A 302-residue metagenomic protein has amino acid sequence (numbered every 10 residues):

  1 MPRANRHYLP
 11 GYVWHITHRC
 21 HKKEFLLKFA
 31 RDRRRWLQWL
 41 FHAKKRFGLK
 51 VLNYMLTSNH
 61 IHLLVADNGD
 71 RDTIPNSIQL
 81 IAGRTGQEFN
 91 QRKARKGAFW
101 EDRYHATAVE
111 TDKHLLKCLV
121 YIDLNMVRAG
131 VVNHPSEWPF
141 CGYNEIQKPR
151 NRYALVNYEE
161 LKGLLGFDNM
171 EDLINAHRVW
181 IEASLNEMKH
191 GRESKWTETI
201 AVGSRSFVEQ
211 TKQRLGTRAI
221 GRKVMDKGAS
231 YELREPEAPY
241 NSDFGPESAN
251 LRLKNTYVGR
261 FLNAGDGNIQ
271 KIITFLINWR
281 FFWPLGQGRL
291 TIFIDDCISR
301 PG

Functional and structural regions predicted by a protein language model:
M1-N53, T57, A66-G302: Short Pro-Cys-Gly-centered "Cys-loop" motif that presents a nucleophilic cysteine in a tight turn
H62-L64: N-terminal functional module of multi-domain proteins
